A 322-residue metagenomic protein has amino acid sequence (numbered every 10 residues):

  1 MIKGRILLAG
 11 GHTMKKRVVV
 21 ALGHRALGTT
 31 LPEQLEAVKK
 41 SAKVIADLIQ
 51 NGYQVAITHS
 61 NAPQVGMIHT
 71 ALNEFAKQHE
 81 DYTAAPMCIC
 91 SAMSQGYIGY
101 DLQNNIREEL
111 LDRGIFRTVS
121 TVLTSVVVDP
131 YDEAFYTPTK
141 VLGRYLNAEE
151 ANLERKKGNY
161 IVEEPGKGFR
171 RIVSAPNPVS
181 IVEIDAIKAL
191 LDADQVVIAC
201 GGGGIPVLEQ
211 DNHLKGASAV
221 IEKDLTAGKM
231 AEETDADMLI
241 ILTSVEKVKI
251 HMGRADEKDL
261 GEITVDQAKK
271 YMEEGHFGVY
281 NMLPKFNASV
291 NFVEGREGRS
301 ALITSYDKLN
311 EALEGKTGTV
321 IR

Functional and structural regions predicted by a protein language model:
M1-T13: Short, Lys/Arg-enriched N-terminal segments with co-localized hydrophobic residues within the first ~10-30 amino acids
K15-R322: C-terminal catalytic "cap/lid" subdomain
